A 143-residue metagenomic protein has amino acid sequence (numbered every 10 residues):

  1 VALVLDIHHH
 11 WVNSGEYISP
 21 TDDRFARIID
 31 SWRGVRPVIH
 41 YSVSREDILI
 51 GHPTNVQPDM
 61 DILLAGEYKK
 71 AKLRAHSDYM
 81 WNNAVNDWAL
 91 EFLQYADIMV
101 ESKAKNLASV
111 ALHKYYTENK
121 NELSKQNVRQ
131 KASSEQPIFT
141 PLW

Functional and structural regions predicted by a protein language model:
V1-I39: Acidic/histidine-rich catalytic cores of soluble enzymes
A2-L3, I7, L64-G66, E122-N127: Glycine-rich loops and low-complexity Gly/Arg-rich segments that provide flexible linkers or classic glycine-based
H8-V12, I39-E46, E101-K105: Active-site beta-loop-alpha junctions enriched in small/polar residues
N13, K69, L73-D87, A96 (+1 more regions): Sequence termini and other peripheral, non-core segments
Y17-S19, T54, H113-Y115: Short, glycine/charged-enriched secondary-structure capping and boundary segments
P20-G34, D47-Q94: A short, acidic, amphipathic alpha-helical segment used as a generic capping/interface helix at domain edges
V35-Y41, Y95-I98: Hydrophobic beta-strand segments of well-ordered beta-sheets in folded domains
S44-G51, F139-W143: Noncatalytic linker/hinge segments flanking ATPase motor cores
